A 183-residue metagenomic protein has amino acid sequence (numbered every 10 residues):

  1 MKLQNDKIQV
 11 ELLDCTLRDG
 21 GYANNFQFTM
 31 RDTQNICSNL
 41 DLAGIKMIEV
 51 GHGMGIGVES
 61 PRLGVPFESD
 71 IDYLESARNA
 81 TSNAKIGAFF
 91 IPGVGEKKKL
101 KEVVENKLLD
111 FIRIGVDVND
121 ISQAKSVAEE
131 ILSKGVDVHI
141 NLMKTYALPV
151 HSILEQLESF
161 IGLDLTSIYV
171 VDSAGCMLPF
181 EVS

Functional and structural regions predicted by a protein language model:
M1-N5, T33-G44, L157-E158: Short amphipathic alpha-helices and their capping/turn segments at secondary-structure boundaries
K2-N25, N83, K107, I131-M143: N-terminal small/glycine-rich loop or linker at the start of catalytic domains across soluble metabolic enzymes
K7-C15, C37-I56: N-terminal glycine-rich anion-binding loops that anchor highly charged ligand groups
G20, L40, I112, I168: Conserved, mostly hydrophobic/aromatic
N25-N35, V116-Q123: Glycine-rich anion/phosphate-binding loops
D41, V104-E105, I161: Non-catalytic positions within long, well-ordered alpha-helices that form the structural scaffold/packing of enzyme
M47, H52-E155: Active-site beta->alpha loop and helix N-cap motifs at the rims of alpha/beta catalytic domains
P149-Q156, L163-S183: Phosphate/pyrophosphate-binding betaalpha-module
